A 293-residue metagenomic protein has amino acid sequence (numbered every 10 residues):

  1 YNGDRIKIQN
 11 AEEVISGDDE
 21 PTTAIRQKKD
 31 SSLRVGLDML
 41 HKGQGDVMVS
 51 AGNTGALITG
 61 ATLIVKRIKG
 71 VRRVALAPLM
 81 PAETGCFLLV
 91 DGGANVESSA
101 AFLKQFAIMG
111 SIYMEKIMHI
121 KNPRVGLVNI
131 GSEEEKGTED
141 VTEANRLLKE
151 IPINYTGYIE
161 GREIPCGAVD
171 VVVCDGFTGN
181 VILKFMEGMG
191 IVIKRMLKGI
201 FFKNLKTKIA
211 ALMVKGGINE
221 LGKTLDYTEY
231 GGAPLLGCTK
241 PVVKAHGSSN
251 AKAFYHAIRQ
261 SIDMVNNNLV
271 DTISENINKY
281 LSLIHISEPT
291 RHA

Functional and structural regions predicted by a protein language model:
G3-G45: Phosphate/nucleotide-donor binding subsite
I6, F87, I153: Short, conserved active-site loop motifs that form the nucleotide-linked donor/cofactor pocket
M39-I58, K136, V141-L147, I151-E220: Glycine-rich phosphate-binding loop
N53-F102, F106: Glycine/threonine-rich beta-strand-loop-alpha-helix active-site module that forms ligand/phosphate-binding
V65-A75, P81-L89, V171-V172, G176-Y280: Glycine-rich phosphate/nucleotide-binding loop
V96-G161: Glycine-rich phosphate/diphosphate-binding loop of Rossmann-like nucleotide-binding domains
I284-A293: Single conserved hydrophobic/aromatic residue that forms the stacking wall/gate of nucleotide- or nucleobase-binding
